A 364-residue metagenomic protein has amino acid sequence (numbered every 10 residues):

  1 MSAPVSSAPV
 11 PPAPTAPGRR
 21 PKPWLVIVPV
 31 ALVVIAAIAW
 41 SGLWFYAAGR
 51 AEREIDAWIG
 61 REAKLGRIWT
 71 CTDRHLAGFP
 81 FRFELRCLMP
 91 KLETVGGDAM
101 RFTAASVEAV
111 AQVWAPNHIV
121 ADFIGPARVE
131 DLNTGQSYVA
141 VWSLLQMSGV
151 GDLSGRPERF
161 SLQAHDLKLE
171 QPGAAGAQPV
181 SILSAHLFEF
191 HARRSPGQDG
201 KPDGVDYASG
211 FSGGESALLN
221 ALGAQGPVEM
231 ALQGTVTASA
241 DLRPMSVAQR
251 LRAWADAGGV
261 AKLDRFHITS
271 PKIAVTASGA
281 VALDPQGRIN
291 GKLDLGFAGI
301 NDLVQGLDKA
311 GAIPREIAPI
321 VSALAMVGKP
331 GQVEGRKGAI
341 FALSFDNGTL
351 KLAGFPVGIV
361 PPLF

Functional and structural regions predicted by a protein language model:
S2-S7, V30, L162-A231: Loop-centered beta-sheet repeat module
S2-V30, T72-D73, R250-V260, F266-T269 (+3 more regions): Extended terminal
V26-G42: Hydrophobic membrane-insertion alpha-helices, especially the h-region of bacterial N-terminal signal peptides
Y46-A63: Alpha-helical transmembrane signal-anchor/signal-peptide segments
K64-Q198, A277: N-terminal beta-strand/beta-hairpin edge segment
R74-L76, A104-W114, A140-G155, V180 (+8 more regions): Extended lipid/amphipathic-ligand handling interfaces
E84, H118, E158-S161, D203-A208 (+1 more regions): Short, hydrophobic/aromatic-rich segments at coil-to-beta transitions
K91-M100, A127-V139, D166-L183, G213-Q225 (+5 more regions): Flexible, membrane-facing loop/turn or short amphipathic-helix motifs that contact lipid bilayers or gate lipid-binding
